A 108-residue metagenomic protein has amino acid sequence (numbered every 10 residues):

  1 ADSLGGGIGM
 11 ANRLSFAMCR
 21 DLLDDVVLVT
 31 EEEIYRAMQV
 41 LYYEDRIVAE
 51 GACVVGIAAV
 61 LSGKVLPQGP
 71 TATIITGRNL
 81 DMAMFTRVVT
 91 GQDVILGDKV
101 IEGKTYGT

Functional and structural regions predicted by a protein language model:
A1, V26, D45-R46, A72 (+1 more regions): Generic secondary-structure boundary/loop-capping signal
A1-G6, R13-L14: Anionic-ligand binding region
L4, I8, E32-I34, C53-V55 (+1 more regions): Glycine-rich beta-alpha junction loops
G5, G9, T90-D93: A generic structural signal for secondary-structure junctions that act as hinges or helix/strand caps at the edges
N12-Q68: Active-site-adjacent helical/loop segments in soluble small-molecule enzymes
V55-T108: Phosphate-binding loop/pocket of nucleotide- and phosphate-handling active sites
